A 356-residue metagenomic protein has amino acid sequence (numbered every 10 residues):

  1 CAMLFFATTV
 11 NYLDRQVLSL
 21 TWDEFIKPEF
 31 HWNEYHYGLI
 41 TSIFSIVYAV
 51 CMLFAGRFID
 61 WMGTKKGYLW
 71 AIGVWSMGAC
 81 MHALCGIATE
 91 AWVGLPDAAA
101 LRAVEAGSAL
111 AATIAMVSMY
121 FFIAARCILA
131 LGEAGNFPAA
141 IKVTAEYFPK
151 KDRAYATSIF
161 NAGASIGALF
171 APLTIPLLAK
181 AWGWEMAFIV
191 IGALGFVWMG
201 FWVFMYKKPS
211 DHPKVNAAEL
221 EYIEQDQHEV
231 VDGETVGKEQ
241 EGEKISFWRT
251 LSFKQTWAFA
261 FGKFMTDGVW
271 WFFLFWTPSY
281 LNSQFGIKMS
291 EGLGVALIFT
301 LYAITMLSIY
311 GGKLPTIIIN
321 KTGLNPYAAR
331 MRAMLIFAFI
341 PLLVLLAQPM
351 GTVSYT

Functional and structural regions predicted by a protein language model:
A2-E34, F273-P278: Extracytoplasmic
Q16, S45-L53, A168-L169, L301-I309: Residue-level signature of mid-helix packing/kink "hotspots" within the transmembrane helices of 12-pass Major
L18-L20, T250-I309: Extracytoplasmic gate region of multi-pass secondary transporters
G73-A115, L335, F339-T352: C-terminal ends and interior cores of transmembrane alpha-helices in multi-pass membrane transporters/permeases
A125-S165: Cytoplasmic helix-loop-helix junction between adjacent transmembrane helices in 12-TM secondary transporters
A164-P213: Helix-loop-helix hairpin linking two adjacent transmembrane segments in secondary transporters
T356: Conserved small/polar residues in nucleotide/adenosyl-binding loops
